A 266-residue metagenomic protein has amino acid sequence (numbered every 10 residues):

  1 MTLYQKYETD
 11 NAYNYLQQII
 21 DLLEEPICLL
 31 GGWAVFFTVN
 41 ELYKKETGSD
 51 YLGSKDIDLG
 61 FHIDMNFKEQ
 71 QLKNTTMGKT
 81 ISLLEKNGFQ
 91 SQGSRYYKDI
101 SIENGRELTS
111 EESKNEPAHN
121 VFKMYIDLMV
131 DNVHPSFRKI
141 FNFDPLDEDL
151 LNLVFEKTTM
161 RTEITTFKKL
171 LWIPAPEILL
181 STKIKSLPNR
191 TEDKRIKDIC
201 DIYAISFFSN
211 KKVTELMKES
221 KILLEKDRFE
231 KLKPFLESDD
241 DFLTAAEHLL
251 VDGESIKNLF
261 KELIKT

Functional and structural regions predicted by a protein language model:
M1-T266: Compositionally biased terminal segments of proteins
